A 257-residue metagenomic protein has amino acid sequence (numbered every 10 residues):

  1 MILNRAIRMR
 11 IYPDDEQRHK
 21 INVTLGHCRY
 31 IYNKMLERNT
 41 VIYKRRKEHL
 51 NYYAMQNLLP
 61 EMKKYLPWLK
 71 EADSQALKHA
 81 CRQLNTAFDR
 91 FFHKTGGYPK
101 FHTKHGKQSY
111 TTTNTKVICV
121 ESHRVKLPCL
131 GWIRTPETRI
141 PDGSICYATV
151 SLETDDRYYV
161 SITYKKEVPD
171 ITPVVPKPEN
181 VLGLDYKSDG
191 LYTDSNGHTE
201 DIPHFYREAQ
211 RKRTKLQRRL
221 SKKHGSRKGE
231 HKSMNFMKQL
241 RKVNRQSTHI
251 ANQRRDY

Functional and structural regions predicted by a protein language model:
M1-L77: Gly/serine-rich nucleotide phosphate-binding loop at the start of the catalytic core of nucleotide/ADP-ribose-handling
R5-R8, G143, K177: Short coil-to-beta-strand transition motifs
I7-I11, I133-P136, E200-I202: Generic detection of short hydrophobic beta-strand segments and adjacent strand-loop junctions
L36-Y43, F88, F92-P99, K166: Long, hydrophobic, amphipathic alpha-helical segments used as structural scaffolds
V41-L66, Y147, E153-Y257: Substrate-contacting helices/loops that form the catalytic groove of nucleic-acid and nucleotide-polymer processing
Y53-E153: Acidic carboxylate diad motif detector
